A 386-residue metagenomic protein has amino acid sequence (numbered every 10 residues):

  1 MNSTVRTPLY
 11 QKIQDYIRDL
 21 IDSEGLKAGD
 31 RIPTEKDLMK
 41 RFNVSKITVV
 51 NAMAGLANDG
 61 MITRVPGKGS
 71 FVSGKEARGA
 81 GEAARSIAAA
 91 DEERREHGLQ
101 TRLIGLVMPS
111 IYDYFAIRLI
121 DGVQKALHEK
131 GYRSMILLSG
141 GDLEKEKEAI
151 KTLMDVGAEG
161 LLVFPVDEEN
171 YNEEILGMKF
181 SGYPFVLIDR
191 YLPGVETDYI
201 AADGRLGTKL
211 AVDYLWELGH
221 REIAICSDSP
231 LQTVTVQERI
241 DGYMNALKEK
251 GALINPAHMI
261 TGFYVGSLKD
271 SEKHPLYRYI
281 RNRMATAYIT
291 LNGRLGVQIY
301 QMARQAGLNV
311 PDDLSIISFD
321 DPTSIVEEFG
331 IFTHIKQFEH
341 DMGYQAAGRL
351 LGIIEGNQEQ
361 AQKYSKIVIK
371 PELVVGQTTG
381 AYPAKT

Functional and structural regions predicted by a protein language model:
M1-R41, G81-D91: Extreme N-terminal segment that seeds HTH/winged-HTH DNA-binding domains in transcriptional regulators
Q11-K12, E82-E159, S229, D241-M244: Amphipathic helical "hinge" segments at domain boundaries
Y16, L276-T386: Flexible loop/turn connectors
D30-R64: N-terminal helix-turn-helix
L106, A158-P165, A224-S227, N282-N292 (+1 more regions): Periplasmic-binding protein-like
F164-L210, R294, D320-F332: Flexible loop/hinge segments that line or gate small-molecule binding clefts
D198-I225, D241, N245, L268-Y277 (+2 more regions): Hydrophobic alpha-helical segments within soluble ligand-binding/sensing domains
K209-G251, K363-T378: An alpha-beta-alpha
